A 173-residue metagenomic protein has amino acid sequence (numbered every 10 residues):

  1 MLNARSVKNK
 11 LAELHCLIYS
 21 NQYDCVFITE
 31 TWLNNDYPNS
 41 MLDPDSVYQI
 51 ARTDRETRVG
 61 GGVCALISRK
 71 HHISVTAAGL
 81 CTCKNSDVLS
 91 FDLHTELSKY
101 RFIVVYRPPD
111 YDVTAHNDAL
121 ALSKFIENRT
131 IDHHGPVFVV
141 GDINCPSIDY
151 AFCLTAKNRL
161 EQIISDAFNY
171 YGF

Functional and structural regions predicted by a protein language model:
M1-F173: A shared catalytic/ligand-binding motif for oxyanion handling
